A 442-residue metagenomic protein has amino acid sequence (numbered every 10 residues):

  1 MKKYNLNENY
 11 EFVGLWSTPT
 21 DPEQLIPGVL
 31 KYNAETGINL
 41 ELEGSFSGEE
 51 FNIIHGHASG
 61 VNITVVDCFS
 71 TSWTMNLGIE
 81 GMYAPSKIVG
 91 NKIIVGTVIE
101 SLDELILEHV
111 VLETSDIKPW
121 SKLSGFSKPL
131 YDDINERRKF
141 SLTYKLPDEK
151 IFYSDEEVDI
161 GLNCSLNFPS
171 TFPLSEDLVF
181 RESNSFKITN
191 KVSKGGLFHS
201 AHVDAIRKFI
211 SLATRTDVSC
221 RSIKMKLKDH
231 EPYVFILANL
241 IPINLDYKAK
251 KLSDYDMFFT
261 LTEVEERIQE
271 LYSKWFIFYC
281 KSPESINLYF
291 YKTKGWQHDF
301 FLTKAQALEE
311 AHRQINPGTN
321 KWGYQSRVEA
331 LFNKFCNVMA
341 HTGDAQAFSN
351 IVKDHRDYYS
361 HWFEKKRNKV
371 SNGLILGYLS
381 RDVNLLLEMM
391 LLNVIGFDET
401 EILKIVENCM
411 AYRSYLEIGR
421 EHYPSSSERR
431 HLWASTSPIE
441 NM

Functional and structural regions predicted by a protein language model:
M1-F209, Y412: Long, contiguous, compositionally biased segments that the model treats as domain-scale units
Y4, Y32-E35, S115-K128, T216-Y233 (+1 more regions): Short, charged N-terminal helix-start/capping segments
T18-D21, A34, V234-M442: Amphipathic, oligomerization/interface secondary-structure segments
G60-S70, N163, S175, R215 (+4 more regions): Glycine-centered secondary-structure boundary/capping sites
E113, K145, K194-G195, R215 (+2 more regions): Helix N-terminus capping/helix-initiation residues
N135, Y153, V179-R181, K228-H230 (+3 more regions): A generic structural signal for short, non-catalytic loop/turn and secondary-structure boundary residues
L197, I206-T214, V218, S222-Y247: Internal, well-ordered alpha/beta segment that forms a basic, Gly-enriched binding/recognition surface
L197-R215, E309, R313, R381 (+1 more regions): A broad, structural surface signal
